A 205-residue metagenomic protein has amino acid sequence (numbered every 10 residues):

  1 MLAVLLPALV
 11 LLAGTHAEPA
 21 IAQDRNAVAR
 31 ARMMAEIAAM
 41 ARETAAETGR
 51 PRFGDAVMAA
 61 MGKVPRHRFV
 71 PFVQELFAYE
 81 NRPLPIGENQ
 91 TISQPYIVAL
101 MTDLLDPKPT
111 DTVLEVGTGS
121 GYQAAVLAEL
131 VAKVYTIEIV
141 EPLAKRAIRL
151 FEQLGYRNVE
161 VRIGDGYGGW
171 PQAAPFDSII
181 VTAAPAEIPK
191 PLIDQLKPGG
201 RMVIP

Functional and structural regions predicted by a protein language model:
A3-G14: Bacterial N-terminal signal peptides
E18-L114, L130, K145, R149-Q153 (+1 more regions): Class I SAM-dependent transferase core
L104-P205: Conserved nucleotide-cofactor-binding alpha/beta core module
